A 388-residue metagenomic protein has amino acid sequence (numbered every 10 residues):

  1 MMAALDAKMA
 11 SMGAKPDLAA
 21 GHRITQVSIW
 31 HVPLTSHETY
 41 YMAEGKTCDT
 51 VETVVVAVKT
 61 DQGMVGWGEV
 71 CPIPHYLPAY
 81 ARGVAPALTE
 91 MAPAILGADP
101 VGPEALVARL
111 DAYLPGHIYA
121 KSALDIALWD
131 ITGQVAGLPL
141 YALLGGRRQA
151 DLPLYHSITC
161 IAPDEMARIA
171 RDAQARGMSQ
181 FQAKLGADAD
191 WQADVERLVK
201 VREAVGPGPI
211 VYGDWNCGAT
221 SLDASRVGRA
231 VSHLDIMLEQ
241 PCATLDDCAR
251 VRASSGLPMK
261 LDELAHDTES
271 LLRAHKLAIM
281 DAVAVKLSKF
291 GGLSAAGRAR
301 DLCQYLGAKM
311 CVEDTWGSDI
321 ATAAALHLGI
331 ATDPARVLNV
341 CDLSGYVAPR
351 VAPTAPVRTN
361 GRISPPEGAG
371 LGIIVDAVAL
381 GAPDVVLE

Functional and structural regions predicted by a protein language model:
M2-K15, A19-V27, V32-S36, C48 (+1 more regions): Flexible C-terminal active-site loop/helix
I24, V56, G63, M91 (+10 more regions): Conserved, mostly hydrophobic/aromatic
Q26, K59-V135: Metal- or metallocofactor-binding catalytic centers and their adjacent structured scaffolds across diverse enzyme
V54-T60, A355-R358: Short beta-strand elements
G66-G68, L152-I158, F181-A183, V211-W215 (+5 more regions): Hydrophobic faces of well-ordered beta-strands that scaffold small-molecule active sites in alpha/beta enzyme cores
P86, L234, A243-P258, A265-R362 (+1 more regions): Shared catalytic-loop signature of beta/alpha-barrel
Y119-A120, D125-T159: Glycine-rich, aromatic-flanked loop segments that form ligand/cofactor-binding clefts across common enzyme folds
A142-G145, Q149-S255: Metal-dependent enolase-superfamily TIM-barrel catalytic cores that perform enediolate-based chemistry
